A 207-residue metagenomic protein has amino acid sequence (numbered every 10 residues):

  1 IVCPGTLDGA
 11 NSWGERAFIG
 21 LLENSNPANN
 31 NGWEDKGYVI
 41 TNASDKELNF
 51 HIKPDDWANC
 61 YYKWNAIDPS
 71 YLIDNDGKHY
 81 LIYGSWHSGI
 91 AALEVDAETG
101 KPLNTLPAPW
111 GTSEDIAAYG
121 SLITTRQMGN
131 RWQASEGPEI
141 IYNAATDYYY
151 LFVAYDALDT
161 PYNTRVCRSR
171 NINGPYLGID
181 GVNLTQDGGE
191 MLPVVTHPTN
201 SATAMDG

Functional and structural regions predicted by a protein language model:
I1-G207: Carbohydrate-active catalytic/glycan-binding domains of CAZyme proteins, especially the secreted or lumenal ectodomains
